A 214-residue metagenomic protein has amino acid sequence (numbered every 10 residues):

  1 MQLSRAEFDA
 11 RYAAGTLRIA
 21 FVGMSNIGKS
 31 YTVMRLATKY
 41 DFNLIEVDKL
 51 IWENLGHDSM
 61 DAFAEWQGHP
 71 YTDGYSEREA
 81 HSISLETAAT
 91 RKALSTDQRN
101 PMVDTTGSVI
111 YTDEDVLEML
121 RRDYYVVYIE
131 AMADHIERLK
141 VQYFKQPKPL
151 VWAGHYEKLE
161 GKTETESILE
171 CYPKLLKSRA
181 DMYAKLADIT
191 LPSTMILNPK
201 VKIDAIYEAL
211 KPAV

Functional and structural regions predicted by a protein language model:
M1-G15, R35, K39, E166 (+2 more regions): NTP-dependent small-molecule kinase module
A14-I19, Q98-R99: Pre-Walker A (Motif I) flank of P-loop NTPase domains
G23: The Walker A (P-loop) glycine that initiates the GxxxxGKT/S ATP-binding motif of P-loop NTPases
N26: Walker A (P-loop) phosphate-binding loop of P-loop NTPases
S30: Walker A/P-loop
T38-V47: Post-Walker A helix-loop "phosphate-sensing" segment adjacent to the P-loop in P-loop NTPases
K49-E118: ATP-dependent small-molecule kinase phosphotransfer cores that center on conserved nucleotide phosphate-binding segments
R122-R179: A glycine- and Lys/Arg-enriched "phosphate-lid" helix/loop adjacent to the NTP-binding pocket of small-molecule kinases
